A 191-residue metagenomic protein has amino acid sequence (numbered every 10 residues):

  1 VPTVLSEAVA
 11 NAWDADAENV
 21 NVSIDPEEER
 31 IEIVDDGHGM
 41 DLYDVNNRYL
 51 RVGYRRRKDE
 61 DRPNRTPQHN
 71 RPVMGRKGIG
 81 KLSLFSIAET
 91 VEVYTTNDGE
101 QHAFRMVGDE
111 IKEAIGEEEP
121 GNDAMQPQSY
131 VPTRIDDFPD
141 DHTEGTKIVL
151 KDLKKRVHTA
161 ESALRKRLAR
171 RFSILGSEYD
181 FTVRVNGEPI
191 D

Functional and structural regions predicted by a protein language model:
V1-K147: GHKL (Bergerat-fold) ATPase N-terminal catalytic module, capturing the glycine-rich phosphate-binding loop and acidic
S129-V131, D136-D191: Glycine/threonine-rich ATP-lid/beta-loop region of ATP-binding domains
